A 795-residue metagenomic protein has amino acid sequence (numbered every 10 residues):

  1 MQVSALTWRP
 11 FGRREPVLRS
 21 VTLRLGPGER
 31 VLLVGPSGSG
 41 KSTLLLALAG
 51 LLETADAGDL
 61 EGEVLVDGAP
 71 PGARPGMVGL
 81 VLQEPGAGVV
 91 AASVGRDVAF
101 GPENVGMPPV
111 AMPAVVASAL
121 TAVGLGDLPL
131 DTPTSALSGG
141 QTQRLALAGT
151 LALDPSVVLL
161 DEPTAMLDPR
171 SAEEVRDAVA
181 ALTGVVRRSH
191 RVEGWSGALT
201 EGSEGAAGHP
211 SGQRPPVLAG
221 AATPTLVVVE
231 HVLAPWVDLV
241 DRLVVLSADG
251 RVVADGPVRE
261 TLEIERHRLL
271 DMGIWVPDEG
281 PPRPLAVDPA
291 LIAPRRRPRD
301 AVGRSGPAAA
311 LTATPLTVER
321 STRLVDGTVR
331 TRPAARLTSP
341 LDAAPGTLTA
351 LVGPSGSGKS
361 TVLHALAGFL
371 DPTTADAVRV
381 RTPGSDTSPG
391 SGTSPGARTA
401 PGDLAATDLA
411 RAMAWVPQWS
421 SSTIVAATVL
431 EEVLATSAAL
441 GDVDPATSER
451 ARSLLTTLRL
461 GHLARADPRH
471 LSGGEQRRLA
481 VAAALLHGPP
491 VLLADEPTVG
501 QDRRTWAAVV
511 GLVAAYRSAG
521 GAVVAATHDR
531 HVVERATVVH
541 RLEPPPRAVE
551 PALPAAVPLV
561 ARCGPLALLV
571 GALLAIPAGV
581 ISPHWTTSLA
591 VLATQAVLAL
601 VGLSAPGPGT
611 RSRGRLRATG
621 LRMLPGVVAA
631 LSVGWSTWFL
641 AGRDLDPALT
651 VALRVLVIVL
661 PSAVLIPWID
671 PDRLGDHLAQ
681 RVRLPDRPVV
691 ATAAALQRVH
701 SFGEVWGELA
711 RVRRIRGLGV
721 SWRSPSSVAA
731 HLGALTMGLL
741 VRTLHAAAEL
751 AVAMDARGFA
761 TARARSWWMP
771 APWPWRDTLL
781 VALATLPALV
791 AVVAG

Functional and structural regions predicted by a protein language model:
A49, A367: Helix-to-loop junction immediately C-terminal to a conserved catalytic motif
A111-P129, P445-L463: Conserved ABC ATPase "signature" region
P133-L137, Q141, D467-L471, E475: Conserved ABC ATPase signature
L147, V175, V481-A482: Hydrophobic anchor residue at the start of the ABC signature
T150-L151, A484-L485: ABC ATPase C-loop
V158-E162, L167, L492-E496: Catalytic Walker B motif of ABC-type/P-loop ATPase nucleotide-binding domains
D249-I274, H531-R535, R541-P554: Conserved beta-strand-loop-alpha-helix hinge in the C-terminal portion of ABC ATPase nucleotide-binding domains
A552-T594, E708-G795: Transmembrane alpha-helix interface motif
